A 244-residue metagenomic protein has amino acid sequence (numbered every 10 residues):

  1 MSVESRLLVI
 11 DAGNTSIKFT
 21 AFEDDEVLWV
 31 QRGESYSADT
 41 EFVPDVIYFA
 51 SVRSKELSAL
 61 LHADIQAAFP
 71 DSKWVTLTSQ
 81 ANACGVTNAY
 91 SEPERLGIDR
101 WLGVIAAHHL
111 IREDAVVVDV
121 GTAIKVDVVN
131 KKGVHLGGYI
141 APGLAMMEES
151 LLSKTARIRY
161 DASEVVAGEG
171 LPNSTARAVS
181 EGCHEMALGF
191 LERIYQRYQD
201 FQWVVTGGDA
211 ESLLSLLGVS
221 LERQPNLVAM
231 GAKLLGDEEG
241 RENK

Functional and structural regions predicted by a protein language model:
M1-A83: N-terminal glycine/serine-rich phosphate-binding loop of ATP-dependent small-molecule kinases, especially carbohydrate
M1-L28, A107, E113-H135, L151 (+1 more regions): Gly/Thr-rich phosphate-binding beta-strand-loop-beta motif of the actin/hexokinase/Hsp70
S16, F49-L57, E181, F201-L217: Glycine-rich phosphate-binding loops at beta-strand->alpha-helix junctions
E26, P44-I47, D71-S72, S91-P93 (+1 more regions): Active-site regions of enzymes building and remodeling cell-envelope glycoconjugates
T76-V117, A123-I124, H135-L136, L171: Active-site neighborhood for divalent-cation/phosphate handling
H109-R112, L136-R177, L235: Glycine-rich phosphate-binding loop plus the immediately following alpha-helix
A167-Q202, D209-S212, S220-L221: Adenine-nucleotide phosphate-binding core of ATP-dependent small-molecule kinases
L221-K244: Glycine-rich phosphate-binding/hydrolytic loop that grips phosphoryl groups
